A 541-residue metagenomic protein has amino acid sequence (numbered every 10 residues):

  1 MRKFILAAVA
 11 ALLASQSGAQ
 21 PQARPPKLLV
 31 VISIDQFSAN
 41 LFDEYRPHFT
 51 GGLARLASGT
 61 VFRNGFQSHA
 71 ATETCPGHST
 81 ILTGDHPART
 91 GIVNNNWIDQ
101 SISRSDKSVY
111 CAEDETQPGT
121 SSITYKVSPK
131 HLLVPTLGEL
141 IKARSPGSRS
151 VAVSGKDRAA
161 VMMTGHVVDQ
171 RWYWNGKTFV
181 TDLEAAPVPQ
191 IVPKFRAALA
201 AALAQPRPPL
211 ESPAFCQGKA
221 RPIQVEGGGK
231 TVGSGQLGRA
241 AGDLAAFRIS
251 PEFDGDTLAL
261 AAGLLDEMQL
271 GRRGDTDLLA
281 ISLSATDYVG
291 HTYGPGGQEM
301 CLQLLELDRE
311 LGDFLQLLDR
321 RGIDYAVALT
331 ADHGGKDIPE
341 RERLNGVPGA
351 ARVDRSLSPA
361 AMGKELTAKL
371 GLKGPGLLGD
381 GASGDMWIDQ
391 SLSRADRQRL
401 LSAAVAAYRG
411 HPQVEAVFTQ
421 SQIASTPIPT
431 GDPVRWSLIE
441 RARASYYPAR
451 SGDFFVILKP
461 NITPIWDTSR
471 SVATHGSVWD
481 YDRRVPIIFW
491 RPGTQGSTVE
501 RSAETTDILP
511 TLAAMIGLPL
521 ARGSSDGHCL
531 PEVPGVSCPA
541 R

Functional and structural regions predicted by a protein language model:
L6-G18: Hydrophobic h-region of N-terminal signal peptides that target proteins for export in Gram-negative bacteria
P26-S38, R55-L56, I81, I141 (+7 more regions): Beta-strand elements within well-structured catalytic alpha/beta cores of enzymes that handle phosphate/sulfate esters
K27, N64, N95-K126, V134 (+7 more regions): Secreted, luminal/periplasmic, and some membrane-associated catalytic domains that remodel anionic oxygen-ester
F42, F247-R273, L278, T286-V327 (+1 more regions): A long, amphipathic alpha-helix that forms part of the scaffold/cap immediately adjacent to metal-dependent active
D43-T90, R149-V153: Short, structured active-site-proximal loop/turn typified by the sulfatase FGly-forming signature C/S-X-P-X-R
A54-R55, V134-A143, A382-F418, R501-P531 (+1 more regions): Non-catalytic, well-ordered alpha-helical segments in soluble enzyme domains
D85-H86, I92-D275, S284-H291, G410-P412 (+2 more regions): His/Asp/Glu-rich, glycine-adjacent segments that coordinate divalent cations and/or stabilize oxyanion chemistry on
I462-T498: Low-complexity, glycine/alanine/valine/leucine- and proline-rich hydrophobic stretches
